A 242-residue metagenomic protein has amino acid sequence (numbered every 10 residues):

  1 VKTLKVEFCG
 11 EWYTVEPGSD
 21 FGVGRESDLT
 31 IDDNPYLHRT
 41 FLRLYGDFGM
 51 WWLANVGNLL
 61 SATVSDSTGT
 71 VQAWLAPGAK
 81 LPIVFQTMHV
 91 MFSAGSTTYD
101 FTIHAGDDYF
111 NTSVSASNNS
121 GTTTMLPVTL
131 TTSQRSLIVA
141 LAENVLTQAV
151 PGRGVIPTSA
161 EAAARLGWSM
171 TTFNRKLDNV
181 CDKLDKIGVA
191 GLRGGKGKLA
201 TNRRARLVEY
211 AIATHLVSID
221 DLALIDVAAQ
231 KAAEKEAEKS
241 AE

Functional and structural regions predicted by a protein language model:
K2-P82, M88-V90: Forkhead-associated
V56, S65-Q148, V227-A233: Linker/hinge segments immediately adjacent to helix-turn-helix/homeobox DNA-binding domains
L126-S133, T158, K176, R203: N-terminal positioning helix adjacent to the helix-turn-helix/winged-helix DNA-binding module
L137, A162, S169, F173-G191 (+1 more regions): DNA major-groove recognition helices of helix-turn-helix
L146-P151, K186-A190: Short, solvent-exposed secondary-structure capping/transition elements
Q148, G152-T172: Helix-turn-helix DNA-binding module
K186-E242: Basic, Lys/Arg-enriched C-terminal extension of HTH/homeodomain DNA-binding domains
